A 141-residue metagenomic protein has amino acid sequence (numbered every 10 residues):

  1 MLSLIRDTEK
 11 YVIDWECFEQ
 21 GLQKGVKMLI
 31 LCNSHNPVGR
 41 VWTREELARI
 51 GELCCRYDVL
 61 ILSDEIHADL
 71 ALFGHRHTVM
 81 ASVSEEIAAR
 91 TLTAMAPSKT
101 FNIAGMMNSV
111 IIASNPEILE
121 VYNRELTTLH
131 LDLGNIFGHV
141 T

Functional and structural regions predicted by a protein language model:
M1: Substrate-binding/gating loop at the entrance of the active-site cleft, primarily in PLP-dependent aminotransferase-like
I5-H75: Active-site phosphate-binding strand-loop segment of PLP-dependent enzymes
G21, S82-E86: Short, conserved catalytic or adaptor-binding loops enriched in Gly and charged residues
W42, M80-S82: Non-catalytic effector/regulatory segments
G74-T78, A88: Substrate-gripping "pore-loop 1 plus following alpha2 helix"
E85-T141: Conserved core segment of the aminotransferase class I/II
